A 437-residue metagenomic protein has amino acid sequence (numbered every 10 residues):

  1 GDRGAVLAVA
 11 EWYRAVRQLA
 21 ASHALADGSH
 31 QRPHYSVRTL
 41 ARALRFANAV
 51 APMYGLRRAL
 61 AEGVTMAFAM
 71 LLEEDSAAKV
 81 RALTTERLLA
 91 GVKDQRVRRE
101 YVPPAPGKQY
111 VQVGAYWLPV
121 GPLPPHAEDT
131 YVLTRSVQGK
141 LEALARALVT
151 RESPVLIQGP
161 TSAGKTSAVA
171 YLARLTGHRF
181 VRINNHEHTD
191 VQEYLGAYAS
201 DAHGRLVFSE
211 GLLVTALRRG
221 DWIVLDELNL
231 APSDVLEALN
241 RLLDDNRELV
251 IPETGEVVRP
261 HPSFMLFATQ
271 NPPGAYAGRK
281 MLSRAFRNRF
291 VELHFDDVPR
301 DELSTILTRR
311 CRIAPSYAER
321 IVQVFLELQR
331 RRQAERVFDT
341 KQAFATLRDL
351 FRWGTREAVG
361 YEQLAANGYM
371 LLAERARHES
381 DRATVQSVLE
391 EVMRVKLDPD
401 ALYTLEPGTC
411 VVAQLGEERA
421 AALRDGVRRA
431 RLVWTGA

Functional and structural regions predicted by a protein language model:
G1, A145, E152, G196-S200 (+2 more regions): Conserved catalytic/switch belt of AAA+ P-loop NTPases
G1, H178-R182, Y276-D301: A short helix-turn-beta junction within AAA+ P-loop NTPase domains corresponding to the substrate/partner-engaging
G1-T134, Q138-E142, P262-M265, V291 (+1 more regions): Alpha-helical lid/collar subdomain of P-loop NTPases
L144, I157, L225, W434-T435: Hydrophobic anchor at the beta1->P-loop junction of P-loop NTPases
T150-V155, R219-D221, R428-G436: Pre-Walker A (Motif I) flank of P-loop NTPase domains
E152-E187, A437: Walker A/P-loop
S162-A163, H186-D190, N229-A231, L266 (+4 more regions): Conserved nucleotide-binding/hydrolysis micro-motifs of P-loop NTPases
H188-R218: Short glycine-rich substrate-engagement loop in P-loop NTPases that contacts/grips substrate
